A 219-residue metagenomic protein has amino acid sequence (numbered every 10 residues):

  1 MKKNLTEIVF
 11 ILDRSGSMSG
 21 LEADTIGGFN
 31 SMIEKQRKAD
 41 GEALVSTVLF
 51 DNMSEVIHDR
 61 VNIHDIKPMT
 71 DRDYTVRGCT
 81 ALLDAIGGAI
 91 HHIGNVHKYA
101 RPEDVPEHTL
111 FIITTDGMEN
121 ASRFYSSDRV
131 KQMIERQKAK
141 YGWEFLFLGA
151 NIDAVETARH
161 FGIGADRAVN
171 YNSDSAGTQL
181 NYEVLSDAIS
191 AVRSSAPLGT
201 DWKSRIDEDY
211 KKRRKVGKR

Functional and structural regions predicted by a protein language model:
M1-R219: Acidic, low-complexity intrinsically disordered regions
